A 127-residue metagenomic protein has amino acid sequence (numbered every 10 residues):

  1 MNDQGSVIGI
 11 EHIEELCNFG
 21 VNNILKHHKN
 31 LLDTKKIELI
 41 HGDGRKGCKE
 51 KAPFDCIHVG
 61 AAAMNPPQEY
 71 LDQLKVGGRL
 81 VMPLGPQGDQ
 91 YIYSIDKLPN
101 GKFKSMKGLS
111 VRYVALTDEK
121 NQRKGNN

Functional and structural regions predicted by a protein language model:
M1-N100: Conserved nucleotide-cofactor-binding alpha/beta core module
G85-N127: Active-site capping/gating segments
